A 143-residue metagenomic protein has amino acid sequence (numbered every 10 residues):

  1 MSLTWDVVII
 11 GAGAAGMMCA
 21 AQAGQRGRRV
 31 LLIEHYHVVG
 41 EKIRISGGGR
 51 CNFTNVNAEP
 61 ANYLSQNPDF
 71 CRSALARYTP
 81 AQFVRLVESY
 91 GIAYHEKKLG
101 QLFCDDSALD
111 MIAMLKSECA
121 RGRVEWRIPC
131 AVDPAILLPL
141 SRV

Functional and structural regions predicted by a protein language model:
W5-L32: N-terminal Rossmann-like FAD-binding beta1-loop-alpha1 element of flavoenzymes
G16-M18, V39-K42: Short N-terminal binding/cap micro-motifs at the start of the first secondary-structure element
G48-K98: Glycine-rich active-site loop/strand segments that organize a redox cofactor
C71-T79, K98-S117, R127: Short beta-strand to alpha-helix junction loop
I128-R142: A conserved short coil-to-beta-strand element within the FAD-binding core of flavoproteins
